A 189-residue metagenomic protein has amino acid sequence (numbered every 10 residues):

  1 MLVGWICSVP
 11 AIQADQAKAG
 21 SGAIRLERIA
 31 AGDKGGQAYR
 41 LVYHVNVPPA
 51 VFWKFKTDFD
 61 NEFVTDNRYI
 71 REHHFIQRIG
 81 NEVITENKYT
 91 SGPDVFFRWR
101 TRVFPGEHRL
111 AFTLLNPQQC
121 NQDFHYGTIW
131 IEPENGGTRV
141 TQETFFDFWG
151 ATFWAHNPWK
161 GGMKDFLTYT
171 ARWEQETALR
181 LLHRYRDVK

Functional and structural regions predicted by a protein language model:
M1-C7: Bacterial N-terminal signal peptides
V9-R78: Hydrophobic ligand-binding cavity/cleft-lining segments
R28-I29, V83-S91, F112-Q118: Short beta-strand segments that buttress and anchor functional surface loops
R40-Y43, H73-F75, N87, F96-V103 (+1 more regions): Hydrophobic/aromatic beta-strand elements that line small-molecule binding cavities or substrate pockets in beta-rich
N46-A50, Q77-N81, R102-R109, W130-T141: A short, structured loop/turn motif at beta-sheet edges
W53-F59, D165-E174: Short, well-ordered alpha-helical segments
L115-Y169: Beta-strand/loop substructures that line and gate deep hydrophobic ligand-binding cavities in soluble
Q175-K189: Short, highly charged C-terminal tails/helix-capping segments
